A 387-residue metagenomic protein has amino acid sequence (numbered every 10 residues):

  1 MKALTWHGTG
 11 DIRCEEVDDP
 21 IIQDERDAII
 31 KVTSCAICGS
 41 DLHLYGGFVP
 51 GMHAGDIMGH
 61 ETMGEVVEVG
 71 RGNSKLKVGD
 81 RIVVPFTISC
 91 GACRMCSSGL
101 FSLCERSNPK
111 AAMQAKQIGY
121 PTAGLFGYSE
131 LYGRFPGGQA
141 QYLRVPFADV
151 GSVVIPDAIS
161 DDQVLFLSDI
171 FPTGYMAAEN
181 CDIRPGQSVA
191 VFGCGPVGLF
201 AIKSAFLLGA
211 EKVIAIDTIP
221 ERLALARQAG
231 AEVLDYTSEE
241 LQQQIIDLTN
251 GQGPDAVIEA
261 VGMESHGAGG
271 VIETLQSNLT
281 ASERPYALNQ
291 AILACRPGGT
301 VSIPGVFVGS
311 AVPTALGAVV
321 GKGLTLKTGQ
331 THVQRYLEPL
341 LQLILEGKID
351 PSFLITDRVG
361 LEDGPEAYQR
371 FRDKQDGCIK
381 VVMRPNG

Functional and structural regions predicted by a protein language model:
M1, Q252, N289, V333-G387: C-terminal hydrophobic helical "lid"/dimerization subdomain of Rossmann-like NAD(P)H-dependent oxidoreductases
D18-C35, F48-S97, S102, K110-Q117 (+1 more regions): Glycine-rich beta-strand-centered segment in the early N-terminal region that forms part of a ligand/cofactor-binding
K75-V78, P185, P297: Short, flexible surface segments
R81, Q141-Y142, S152-E239, Q243 (+1 more regions): Mid-domain Rossmann-like dinucleotide-binding core that forms the NAD(H)/NADP(H) cofactor-binding site
C90-F192, S352: NAD(P)H dinucleotide-binding glycine-rich loop of Rossmann-like/cofactor-binding domains, especially the beta1-alpha1
C181-D182, A224, A229-T325: Glycine-rich cofactor phosphate-binding loops and adjacent beta1-alpha1 units of small-molecule cofactor enzyme domains
I219, F307, H332: Residues in the short beta-alpha loop(s) of Rossmann-like NAD(P)-binding domains
P297-P304, T314-L354: Rossmann-fold dehydrogenase core element
